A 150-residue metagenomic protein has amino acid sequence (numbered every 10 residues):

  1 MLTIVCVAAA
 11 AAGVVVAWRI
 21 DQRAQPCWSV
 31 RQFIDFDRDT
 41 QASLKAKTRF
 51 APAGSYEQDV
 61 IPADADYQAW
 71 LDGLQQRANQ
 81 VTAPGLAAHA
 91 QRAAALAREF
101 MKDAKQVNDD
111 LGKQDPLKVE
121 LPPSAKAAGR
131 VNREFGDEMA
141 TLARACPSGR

Functional and structural regions predicted by a protein language model:
M1-V7: N-terminal Sec-pathway targeting helices
A10-R31: C-terminal region of N-terminal signal peptides and the immediate post-cleavage residues of exported proteins
P26-V30, A143-R150: Sequence contexts marking disulfide-bonded cysteines in secreted/extracellular proteins
F33-C146: Alpha-helical segments in soluble extracytoplasmic regions
